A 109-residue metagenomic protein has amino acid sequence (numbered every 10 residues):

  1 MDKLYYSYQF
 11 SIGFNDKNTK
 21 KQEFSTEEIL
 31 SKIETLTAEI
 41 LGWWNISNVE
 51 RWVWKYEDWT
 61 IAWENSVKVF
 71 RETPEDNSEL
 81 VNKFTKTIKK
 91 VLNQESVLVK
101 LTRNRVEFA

Functional and structural regions predicted by a protein language model:
M1-A109: Positively charged, small/polar-rich N-terminal and surface patches that mediate targeting and assembly and bind
